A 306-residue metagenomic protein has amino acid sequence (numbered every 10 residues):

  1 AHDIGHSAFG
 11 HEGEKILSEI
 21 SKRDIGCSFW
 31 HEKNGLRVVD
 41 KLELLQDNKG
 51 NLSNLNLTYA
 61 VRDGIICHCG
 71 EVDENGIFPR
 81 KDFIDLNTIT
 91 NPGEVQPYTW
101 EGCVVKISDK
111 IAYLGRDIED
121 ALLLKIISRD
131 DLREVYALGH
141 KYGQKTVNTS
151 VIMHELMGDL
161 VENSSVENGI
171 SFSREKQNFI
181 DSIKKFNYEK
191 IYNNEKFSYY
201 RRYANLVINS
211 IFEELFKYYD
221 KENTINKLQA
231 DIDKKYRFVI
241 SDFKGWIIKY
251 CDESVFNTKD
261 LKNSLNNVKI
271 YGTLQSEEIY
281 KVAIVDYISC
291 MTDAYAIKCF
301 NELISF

Functional and structural regions predicted by a protein language model:
A1-E32: Aspartate-rich (DDxxD/NDxxD/DxxxD) Mg2+/diphosphate-binding motifs and their adjoining helix-loop segments
S28, K33, V38-F306: Histidine-centered, transition-metal-coordinating active-site segments
